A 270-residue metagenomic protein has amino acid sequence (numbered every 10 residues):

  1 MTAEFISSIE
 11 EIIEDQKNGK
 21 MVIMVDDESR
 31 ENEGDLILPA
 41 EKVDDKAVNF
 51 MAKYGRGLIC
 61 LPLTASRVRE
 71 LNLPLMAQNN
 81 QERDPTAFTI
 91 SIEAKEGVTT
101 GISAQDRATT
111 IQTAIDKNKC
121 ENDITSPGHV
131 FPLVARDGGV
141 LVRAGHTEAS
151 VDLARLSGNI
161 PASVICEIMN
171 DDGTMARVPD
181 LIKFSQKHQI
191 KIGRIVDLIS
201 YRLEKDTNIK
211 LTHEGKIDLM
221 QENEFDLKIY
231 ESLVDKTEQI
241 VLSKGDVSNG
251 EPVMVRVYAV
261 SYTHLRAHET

Functional and structural regions predicted by a protein language model:
T2-R30, D35-I37: N-terminal glycine-/serine-/threonine-rich phosphate-binding loop
K20-I23, D35-I37, G57-C60, A87-I90 (+9 more regions): Structural motif
E31, H129-F131, L141-V142, E148-M175 (+2 more regions): Glycine-rich phosphate/pyrophosphate-binding loops and their adjacent beta-strand/loop elements at enzyme active sites
N32, K42-I59, N159, S163 (+2 more regions): Feature captures the catalytic cores and cofactor-binding loops of soluble hydro-lyases/lyases that act on carboxylate
D44-S103: Glycine-rich, N-terminal phosphate-binding loop and its surrounding beta-alpha-beta segment
Q81-G138: Hydrophobic alpha-helical hairpins/lids featuring a short glycine-rich hinge
F184, I190-K191, I195-A259: Long, charged alpha-helical interface segments
T263-T270: Conserved small/polar residues in nucleotide/adenosyl-binding loops
